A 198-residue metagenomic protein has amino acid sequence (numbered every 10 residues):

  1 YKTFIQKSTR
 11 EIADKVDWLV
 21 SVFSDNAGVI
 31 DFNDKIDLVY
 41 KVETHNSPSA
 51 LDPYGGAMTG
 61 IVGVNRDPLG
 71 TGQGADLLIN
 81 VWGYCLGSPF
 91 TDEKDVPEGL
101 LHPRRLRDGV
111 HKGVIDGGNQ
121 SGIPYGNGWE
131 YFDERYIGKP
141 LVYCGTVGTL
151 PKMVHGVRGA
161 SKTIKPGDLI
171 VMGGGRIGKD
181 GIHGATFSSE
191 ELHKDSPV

Functional and structural regions predicted by a protein language model:
Y1-V198: Glycine/proline-enriched, intrinsically flexible loops and inter-domain linkers
